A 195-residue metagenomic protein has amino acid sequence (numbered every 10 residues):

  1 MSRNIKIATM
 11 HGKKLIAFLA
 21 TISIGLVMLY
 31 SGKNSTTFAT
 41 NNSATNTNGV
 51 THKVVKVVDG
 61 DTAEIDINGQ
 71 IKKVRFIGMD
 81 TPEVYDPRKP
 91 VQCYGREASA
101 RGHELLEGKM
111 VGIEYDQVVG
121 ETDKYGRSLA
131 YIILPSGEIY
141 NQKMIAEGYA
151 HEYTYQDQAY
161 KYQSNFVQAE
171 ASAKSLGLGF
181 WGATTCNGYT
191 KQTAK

Functional and structural regions predicted by a protein language model:
S2-K195: Small beta-barrel nucleic-acid-binding modules, primarily SNase/OB-fold domains and secondarily Tudor-like barrels
